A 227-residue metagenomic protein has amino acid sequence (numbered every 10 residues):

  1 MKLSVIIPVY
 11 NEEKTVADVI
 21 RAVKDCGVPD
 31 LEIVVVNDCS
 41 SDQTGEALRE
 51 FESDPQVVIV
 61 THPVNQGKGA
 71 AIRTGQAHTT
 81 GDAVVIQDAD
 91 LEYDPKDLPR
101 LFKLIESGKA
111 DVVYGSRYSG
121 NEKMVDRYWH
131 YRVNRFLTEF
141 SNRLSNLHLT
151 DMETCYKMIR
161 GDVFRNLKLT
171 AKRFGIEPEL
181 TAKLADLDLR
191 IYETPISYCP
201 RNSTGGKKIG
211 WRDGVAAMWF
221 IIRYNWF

Functional and structural regions predicted by a protein language model:
K2-S4, E32, E179: Cell-envelope/extracellular polymer assembly enzymes that use nucleotide-activated donors
I7-R21, C39: Active-site beta-to-alpha loop of glycosyltransferases that engages the nucleotide-sugar donor
K14-D18, D42-F51: Acidic helix N-cap motif at the loop->helix transition within catalytic regions of sugar-transfer enzymes
R21-D30: Short, acidic, metal-binding catalytic loop of nucleotide-sugar glycosyltransferases
L31-V34, G45-H78: Conserved donor nucleotide-binding strand/loop of the catalytic core
N37-E46, L91: A conserved acidic beta->alpha catalytic loop
V64-H78, A83, P95-F174, C199-I222: Acceptor/aglycone-binding surface of glycosyltransferases and processive sugar-polymer synthases
